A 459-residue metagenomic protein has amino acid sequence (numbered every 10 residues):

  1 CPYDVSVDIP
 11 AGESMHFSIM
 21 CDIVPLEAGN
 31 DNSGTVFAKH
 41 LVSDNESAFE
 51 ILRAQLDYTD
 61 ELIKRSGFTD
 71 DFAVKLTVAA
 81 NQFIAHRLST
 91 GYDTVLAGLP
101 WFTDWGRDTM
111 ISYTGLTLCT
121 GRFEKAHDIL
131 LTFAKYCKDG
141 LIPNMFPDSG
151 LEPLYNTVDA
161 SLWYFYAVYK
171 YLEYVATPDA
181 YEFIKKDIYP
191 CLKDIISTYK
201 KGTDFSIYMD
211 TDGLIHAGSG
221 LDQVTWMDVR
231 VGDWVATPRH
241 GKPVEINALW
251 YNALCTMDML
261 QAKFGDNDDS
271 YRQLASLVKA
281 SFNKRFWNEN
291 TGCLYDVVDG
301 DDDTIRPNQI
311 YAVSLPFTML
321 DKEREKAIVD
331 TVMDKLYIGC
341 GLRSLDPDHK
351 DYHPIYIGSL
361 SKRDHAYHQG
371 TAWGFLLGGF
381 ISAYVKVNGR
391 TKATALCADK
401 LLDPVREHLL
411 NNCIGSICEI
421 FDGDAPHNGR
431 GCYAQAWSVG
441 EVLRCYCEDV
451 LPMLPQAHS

Functional and structural regions predicted by a protein language model:
C1-S459: Acidic, mature catalytic/reactive cores of soluble proteins
